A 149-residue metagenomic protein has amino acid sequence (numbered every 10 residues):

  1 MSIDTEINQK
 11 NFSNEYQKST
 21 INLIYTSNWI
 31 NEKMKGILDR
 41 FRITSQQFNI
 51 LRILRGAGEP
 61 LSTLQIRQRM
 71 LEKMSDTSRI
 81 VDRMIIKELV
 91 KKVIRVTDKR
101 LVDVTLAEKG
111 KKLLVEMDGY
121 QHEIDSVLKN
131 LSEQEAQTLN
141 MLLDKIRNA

Functional and structural regions predicted by a protein language model:
M1-F41: N-terminal leader segment of winged-helix/HTH proteins
M1-N11, Q134-A149: C-terminal regulatory/oligomerization modules of transcriptional regulators
K18, N22, N49-R52, K112 (+1 more regions): Pre-recognition alpha-helix immediately N-terminal to the DNA-recognition helix within helix-turn-helix or winged-helix
I24, R52-G58, D118, D144: Short, locally clustered residues in the helix-turn-helix/winged-helix DNA-binding domain
N28, E32-K73: N-terminal helix-turn-helix DNA-binding core of bacterial DNA-binding proteins
D82-M141: Charged, amphipathic alpha-helical coiled-coil/dimerization segments
